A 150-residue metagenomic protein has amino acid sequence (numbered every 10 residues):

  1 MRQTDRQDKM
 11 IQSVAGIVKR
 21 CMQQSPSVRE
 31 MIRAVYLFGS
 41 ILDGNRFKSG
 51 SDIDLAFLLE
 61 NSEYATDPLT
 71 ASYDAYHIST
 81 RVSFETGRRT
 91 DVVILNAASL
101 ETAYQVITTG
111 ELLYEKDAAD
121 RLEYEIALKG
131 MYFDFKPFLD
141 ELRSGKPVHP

Functional and structural regions predicted by a protein language model:
M1-A34, S40-S49, E60-S62, P68-P150: Catalytic core of pol beta-like nucleotidyltransferases
S51-I53: Change "...and in nucleic-acid phosphodiester-cleaving endonucleases..." to "...and in nucleic-acid processing enzymes
L55-L58: Short beta-strand->loop micro-motif that forms the acidic, two-metal-ion catalytic signature in nucleotide-processing
